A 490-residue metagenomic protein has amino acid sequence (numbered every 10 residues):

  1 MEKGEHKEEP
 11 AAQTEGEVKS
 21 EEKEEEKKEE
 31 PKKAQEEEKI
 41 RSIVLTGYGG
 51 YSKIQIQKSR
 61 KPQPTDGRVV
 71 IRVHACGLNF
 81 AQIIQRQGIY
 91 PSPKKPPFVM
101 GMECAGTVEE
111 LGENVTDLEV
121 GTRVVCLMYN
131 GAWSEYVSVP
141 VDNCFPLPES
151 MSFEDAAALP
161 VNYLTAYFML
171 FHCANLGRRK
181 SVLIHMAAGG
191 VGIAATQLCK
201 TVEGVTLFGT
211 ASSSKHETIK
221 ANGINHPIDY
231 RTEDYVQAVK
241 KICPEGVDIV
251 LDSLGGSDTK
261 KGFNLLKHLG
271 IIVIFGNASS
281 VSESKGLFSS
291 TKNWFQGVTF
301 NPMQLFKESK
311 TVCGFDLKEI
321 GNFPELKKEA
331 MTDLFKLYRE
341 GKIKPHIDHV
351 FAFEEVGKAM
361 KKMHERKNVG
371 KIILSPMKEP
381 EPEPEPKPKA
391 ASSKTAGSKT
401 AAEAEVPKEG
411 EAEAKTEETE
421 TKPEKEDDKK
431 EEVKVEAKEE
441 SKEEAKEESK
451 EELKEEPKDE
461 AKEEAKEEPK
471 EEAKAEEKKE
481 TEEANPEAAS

Functional and structural regions predicted by a protein language model:
M1-Q35, T116, E381-S490: Charged, low-complexity intrinsically disordered regions
E2, E25, R60-L78, I89-G131 (+2 more regions): Glycine-rich beta-strand-centered segment in the early N-terminal region that forms part of a ligand/cofactor-binding
I84, P91, K95-M102, E110 (+2 more regions): NAD(P)H dinucleotide-binding glycine-rich loop of Rossmann-like/cofactor-binding domains, especially the beta1-alpha1
V125, L183, I228, D248-L251 (+1 more regions): N-terminal Rossmann-like NAD(P) cofactor-binding module of classical short-chain dehydrogenase/reductase
E154-E233, Q237: Mid-domain Rossmann-like dinucleotide-binding core that forms the NAD(H)/NADP(H) cofactor-binding site
G204, S257-K342, P376-K425, K429 (+1 more regions): Glycine-rich phosphate-binding loop and adjacent beta-alpha segment of Rossmann(oid) nucleotide-cofactor-binding
V239-I249: A short acidic, Gly/Pro-enriched loop at the edge of an enzyme's catalytic core that lines a small-molecule cofactor
